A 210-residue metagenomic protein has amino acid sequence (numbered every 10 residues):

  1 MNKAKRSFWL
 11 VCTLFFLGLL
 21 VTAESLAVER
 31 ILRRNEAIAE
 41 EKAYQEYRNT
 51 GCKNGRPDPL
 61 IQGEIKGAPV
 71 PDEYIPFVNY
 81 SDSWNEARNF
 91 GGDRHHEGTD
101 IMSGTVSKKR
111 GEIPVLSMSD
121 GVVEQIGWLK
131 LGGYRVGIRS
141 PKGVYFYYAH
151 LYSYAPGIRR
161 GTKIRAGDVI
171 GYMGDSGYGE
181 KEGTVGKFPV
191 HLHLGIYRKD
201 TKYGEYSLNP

Functional and structural regions predicted by a protein language model:
M1-F16: N-terminal Sec-pathway targeting helices
S25-Y134, A166: Surface-exposed, glycine-biased beta-strand/turn segments
E41, R165, K187-P210: Acidic, glycine-rich catalytic/binding loops that coordinate metals and/or anionic ligands
R94-K108, G137-V144, I196-L208: Small beta-barrel nucleic-acid-binding modules, principally OB-folds
R110-E112, L116-G157, K181-V190: Zn2+-dependent peptidoglycan hydrolase active-site motif and core
I126-G127, M173-S176, K199: Residue-level recognition of beta-strand microenvironments
R135-I138, R165-E182: Short hydrophobic beta/alpha edge segments that flank linear recognition/processing sites
I158-K163: Short nucleic-acid-contacting surface segments enriched for D/E, G, S/T with interspersed K/R
